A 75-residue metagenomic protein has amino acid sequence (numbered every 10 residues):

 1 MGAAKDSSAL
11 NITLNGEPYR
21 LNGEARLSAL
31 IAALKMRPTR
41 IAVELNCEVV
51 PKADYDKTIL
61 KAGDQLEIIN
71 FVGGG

Functional and structural regions predicted by a protein language model:
M1-G74: Ubiquitin-like/PB1-type beta-grasp interaction modules and other compact soluble beta-rich domains
